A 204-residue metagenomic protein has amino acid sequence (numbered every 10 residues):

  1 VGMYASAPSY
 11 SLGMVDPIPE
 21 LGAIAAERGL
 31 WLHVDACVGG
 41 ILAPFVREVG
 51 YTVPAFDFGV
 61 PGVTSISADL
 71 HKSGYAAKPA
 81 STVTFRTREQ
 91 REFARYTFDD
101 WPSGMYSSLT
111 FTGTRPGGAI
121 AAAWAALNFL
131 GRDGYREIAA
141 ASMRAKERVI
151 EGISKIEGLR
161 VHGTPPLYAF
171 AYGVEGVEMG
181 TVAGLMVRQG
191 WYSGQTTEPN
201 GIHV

Functional and structural regions predicted by a protein language model:
V1-H33: Active-site phosphate-binding strand-loop segment of PLP-dependent enzymes
M3, Y51-P54, V204: Conserved N-terminal phosphate-binding loop of PLP-dependent enzymes in the Aspartate aminotransferase
S9, H33, E48-L167, Y172-G176: Active-site C-terminal subdomain of aminotransferase-like
S9, V38-G40, K72, P199: Active-site-proximal loop/turn and secondary-structure-junction residues that shape catalytic pockets, frequently
L12-G13, I41-L42, Y75-A77, E92-A94 (+2 more regions): Short helix/loop capping segments that flank catalytic or ligand/cofactor-binding pockets
V15-E27, G39-S65: Active-site pre-lysine segment of PLP-dependent enzymes
G22, A26, S154, V187: Anion (oxyanion) recognition and catalysis
G158-H203: Conserved PLP-binding catalytic core of the aspartate aminotransferase-like
